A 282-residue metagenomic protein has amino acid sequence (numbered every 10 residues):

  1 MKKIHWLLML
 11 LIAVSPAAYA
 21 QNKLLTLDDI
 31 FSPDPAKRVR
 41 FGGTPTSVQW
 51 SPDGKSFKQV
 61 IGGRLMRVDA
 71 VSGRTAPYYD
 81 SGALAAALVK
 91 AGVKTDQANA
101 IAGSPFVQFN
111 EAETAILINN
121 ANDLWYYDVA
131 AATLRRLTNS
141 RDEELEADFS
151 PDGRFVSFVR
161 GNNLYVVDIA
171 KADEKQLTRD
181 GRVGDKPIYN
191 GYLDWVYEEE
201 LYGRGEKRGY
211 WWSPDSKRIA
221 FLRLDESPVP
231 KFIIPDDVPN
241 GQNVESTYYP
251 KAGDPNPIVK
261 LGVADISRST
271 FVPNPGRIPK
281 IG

Functional and structural regions predicted by a protein language model:
M1-I4: Positively charged n-region of N-terminal signal peptides that target proteins for export
L7-S15: Bacterial N-terminal signal peptides
A20-G282: Beta-propeller folds
